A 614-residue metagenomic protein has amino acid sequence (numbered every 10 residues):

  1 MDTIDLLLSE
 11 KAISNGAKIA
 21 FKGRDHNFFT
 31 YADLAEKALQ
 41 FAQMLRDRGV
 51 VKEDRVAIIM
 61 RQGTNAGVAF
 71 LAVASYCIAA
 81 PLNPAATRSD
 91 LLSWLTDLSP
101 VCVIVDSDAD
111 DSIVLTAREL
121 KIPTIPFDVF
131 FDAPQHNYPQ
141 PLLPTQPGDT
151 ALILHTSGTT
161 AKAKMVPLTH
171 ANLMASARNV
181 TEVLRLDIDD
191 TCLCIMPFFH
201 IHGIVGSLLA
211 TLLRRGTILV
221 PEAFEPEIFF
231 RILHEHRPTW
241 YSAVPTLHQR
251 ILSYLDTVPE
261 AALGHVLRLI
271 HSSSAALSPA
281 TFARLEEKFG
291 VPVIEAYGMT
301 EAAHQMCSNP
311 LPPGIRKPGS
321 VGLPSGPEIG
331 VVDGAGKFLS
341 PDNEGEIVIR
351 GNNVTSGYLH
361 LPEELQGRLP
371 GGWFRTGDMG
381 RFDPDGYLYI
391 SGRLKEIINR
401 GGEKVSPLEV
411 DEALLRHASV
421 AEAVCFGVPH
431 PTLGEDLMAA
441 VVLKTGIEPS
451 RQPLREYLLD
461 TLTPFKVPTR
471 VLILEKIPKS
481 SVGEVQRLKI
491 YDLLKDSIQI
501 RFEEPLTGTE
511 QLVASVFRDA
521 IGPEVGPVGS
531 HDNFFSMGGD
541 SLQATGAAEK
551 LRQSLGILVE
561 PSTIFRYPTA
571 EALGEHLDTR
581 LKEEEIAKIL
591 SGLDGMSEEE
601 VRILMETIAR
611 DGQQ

Functional and structural regions predicted by a protein language model:
A17, T124, N137-H155, A161-K162 (+1 more regions): Conserved pre-ATP/AMP-binding loop-to-beta segment of ANL
F28-A32, A151-R178: Conserved AMP-binding A3 loop
Q43-A86: Conserved AMP-binding/adenylate-forming
A66, A86, Y241, G351 (+6 more regions): AMP-binding/adenylate-forming catalytic core of the ANL superfamily
M174-T191, I201-W240, R250, Y254-P259: Conserved AMP-binding/adenylation subdomain of ANL enzymes
P238-A243, L252-R316, E328-G330, A335: Gly/Ser/Thr-rich phosphate-binding loop
L323-G326, K337-R368, E403-V405, K495: Conserved ATP/PPi-binding loop(s) of AMP-dependent carboxylate-activating enzymes
I398, V424-H430, E435-V442, Q452-E503 (+6 more regions): Conserved C-terminal "lid"/linker of ANL adenylate-forming enzymes
